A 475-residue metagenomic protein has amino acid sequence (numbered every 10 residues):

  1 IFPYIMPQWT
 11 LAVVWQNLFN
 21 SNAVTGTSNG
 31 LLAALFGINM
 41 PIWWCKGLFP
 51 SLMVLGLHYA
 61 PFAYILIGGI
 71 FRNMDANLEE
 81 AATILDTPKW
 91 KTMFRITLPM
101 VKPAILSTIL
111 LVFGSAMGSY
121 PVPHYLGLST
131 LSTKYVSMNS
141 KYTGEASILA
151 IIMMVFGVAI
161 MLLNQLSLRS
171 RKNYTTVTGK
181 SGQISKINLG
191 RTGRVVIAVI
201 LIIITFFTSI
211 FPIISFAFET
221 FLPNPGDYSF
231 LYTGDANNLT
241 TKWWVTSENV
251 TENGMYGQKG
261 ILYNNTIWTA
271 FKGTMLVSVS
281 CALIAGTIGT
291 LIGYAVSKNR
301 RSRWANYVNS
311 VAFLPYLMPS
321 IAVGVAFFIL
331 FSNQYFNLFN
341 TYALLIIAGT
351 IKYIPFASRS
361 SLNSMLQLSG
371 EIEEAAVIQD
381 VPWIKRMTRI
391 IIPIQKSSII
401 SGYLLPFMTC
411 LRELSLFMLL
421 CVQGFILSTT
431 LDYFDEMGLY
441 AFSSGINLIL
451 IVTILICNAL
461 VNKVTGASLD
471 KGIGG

Functional and structural regions predicted by a protein language model:
I1-F71, M100-Y120, Y125, A146-Q165 (+8 more regions): Membrane-water interface segments at the C-terminal ends of transmembrane alpha-helices in multi-pass inner-membrane
N20, M117-K141, G179-K180, Y228-T233 (+2 more regions): Glycine-rich helix-loop "coupling/hinge" segments at transmembrane-helix boundaries in multipass transporters
G30, P88-T92, T130, R191 (+6 more regions): Coil-to-alpha-helix initiation sites in intrinsically disordered, low-complexity, charged segments
R72-N77, T87-W90, S140-G144, R300-S302 (+5 more regions): Juxtamembrane helix-boundary/capping and inter-helix hinge elements in multi-pass membrane proteins
M74-V101, L128, N299-R300, E374-Q395: Short helix-to-coil transition segments within interhelical loops that connect adjacent transmembrane helices
E79-E80, T133, G144, I148 (+3 more regions): A broad detector of short, well-ordered amphipathic alpha-helices that serve as recognition/interaction surfaces
E80, P88, N173-N188, N224-T251: Juxtamembrane inter-helical linkers in multi-pass membrane proteins
L166-I203, R303-A305, L460-G475: Transmembrane alpha-helical segments of polytopic membrane transport and secretion proteins
